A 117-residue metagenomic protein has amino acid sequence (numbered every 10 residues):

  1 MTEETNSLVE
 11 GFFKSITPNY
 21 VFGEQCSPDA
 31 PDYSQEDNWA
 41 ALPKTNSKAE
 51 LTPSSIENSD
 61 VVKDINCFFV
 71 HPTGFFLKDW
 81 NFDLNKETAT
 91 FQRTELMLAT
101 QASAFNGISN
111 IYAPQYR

Functional and structural regions predicted by a protein language model:
M1-A99, S103-A104: Flexible, membrane-associating and regulatory peripheral segments of lipid-active enzymes
N66-V70, N110-Q115: Structural recognition of the beta-strand scaffold that forms the well-ordered cores of secreted hydrolase catalytic
